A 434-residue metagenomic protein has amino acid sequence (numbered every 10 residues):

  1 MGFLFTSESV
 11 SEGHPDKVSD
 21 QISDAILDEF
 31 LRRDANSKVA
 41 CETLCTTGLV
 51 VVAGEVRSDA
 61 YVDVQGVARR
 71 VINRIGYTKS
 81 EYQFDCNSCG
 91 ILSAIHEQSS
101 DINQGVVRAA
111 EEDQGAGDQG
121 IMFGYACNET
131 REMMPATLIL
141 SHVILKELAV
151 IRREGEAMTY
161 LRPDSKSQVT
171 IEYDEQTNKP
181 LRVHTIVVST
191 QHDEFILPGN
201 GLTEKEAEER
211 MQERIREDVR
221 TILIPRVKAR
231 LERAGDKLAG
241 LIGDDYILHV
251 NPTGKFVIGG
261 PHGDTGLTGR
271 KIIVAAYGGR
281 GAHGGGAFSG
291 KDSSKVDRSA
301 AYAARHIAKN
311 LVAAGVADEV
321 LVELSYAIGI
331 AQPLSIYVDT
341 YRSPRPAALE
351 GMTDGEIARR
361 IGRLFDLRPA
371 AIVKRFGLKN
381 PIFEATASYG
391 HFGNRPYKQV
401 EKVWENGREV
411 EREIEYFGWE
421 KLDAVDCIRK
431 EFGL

Functional and structural regions predicted by a protein language model:
M1-A40, G155, V425, E431-L434: N-terminal, positively charged regions that mediate nucleic acid binding
T6, G66, G76-I258, G393-Y397 (+1 more regions): Glycine-rich, mobile lid/loop segments that gate access to catalytic sites or pores
E8-V10, H14-S19, Q114-R131, F256-A282 (+2 more regions): Conserved phosphate/anionic-ligand binding catalytic regions in large, soluble enzymes, centered on
E12-L31, A126-A149, K291-G315: Alpha-helical support elements that line or immediately flank enzyme active sites and cofactor-binding pockets
A40, V51, L92, M122 (+10 more regions): Structured core elements
A40-S58, I328-Q332: Short, charge-patterned binding micro-sites
T46, A317-E319, Y326-L434: Internal helix-turn-beta structural module
R270-I272, Y277-L321, Q332-D339: C-terminal catalytic subdomain
